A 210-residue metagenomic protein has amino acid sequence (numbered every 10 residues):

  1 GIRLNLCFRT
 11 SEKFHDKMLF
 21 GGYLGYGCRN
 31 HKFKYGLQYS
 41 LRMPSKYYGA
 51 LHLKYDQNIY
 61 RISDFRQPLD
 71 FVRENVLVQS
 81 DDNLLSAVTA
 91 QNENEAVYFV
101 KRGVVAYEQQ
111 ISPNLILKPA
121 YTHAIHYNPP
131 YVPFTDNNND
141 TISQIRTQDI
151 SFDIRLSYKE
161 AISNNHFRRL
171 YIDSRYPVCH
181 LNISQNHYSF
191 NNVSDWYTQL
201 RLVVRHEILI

Functional and structural regions predicted by a protein language model:
G1-G27, F33-Y35, L41, Q67 (+4 more regions): Outer-membrane beta-barrel initiation region
C7, Q38, G103-A106, Q199-V204: Short, hydrophobic/aromatic alpha-helical segments in well-folded domains
L19, V100-H126, L181: Subset of outer-membrane beta-barrel
F33, Q57, F99-G103, Y121-Y127 (+3 more regions): Transmembrane beta-barrel architecture of outer-membrane proteins
S40-Q109, P129-P130, T141-I142, I210: Outer-membrane beta-barrel translocator/channel fold
G49, Y107-Q109, Y121, Q148 (+1 more regions): Polar/charged side chains located within well-ordered beta-strands of beta-rich proteins
C179-I210: Extended beta-strand-rich architecture
